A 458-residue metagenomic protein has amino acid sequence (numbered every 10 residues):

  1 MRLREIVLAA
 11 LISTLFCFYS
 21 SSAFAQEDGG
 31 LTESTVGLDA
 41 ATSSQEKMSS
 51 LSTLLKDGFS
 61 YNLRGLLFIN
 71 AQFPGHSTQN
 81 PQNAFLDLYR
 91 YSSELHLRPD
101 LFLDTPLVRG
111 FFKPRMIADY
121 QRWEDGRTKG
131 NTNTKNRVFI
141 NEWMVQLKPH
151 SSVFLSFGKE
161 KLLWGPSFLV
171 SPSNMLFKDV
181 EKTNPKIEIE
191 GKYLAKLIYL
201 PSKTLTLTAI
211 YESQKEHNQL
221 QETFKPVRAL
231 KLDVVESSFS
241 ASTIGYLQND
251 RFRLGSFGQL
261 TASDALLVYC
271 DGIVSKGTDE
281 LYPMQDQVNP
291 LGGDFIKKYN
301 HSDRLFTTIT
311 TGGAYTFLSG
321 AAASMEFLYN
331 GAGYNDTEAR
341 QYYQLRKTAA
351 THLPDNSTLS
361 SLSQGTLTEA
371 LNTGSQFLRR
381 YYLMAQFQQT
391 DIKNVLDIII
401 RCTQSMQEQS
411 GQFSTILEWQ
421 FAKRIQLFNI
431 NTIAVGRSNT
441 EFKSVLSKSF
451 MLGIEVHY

Functional and structural regions predicted by a protein language model:
A23-L86: N-terminal periplasmic/intermembrane-space "pro-region" immediately following the signal or transit peptide
Y61, L101-T105, L147-K148, Y199-P201 (+9 more regions): Residue-level signature of outer-membrane beta-barrel architecture
L67-G75, L103-L107, M116-R122, K159-L163 (+9 more regions): Transmembrane beta-strands of outer-membrane beta-barrel pores
L101-L207, E212, G436: Outer membrane beta-barrel
L107-F112, S152-L155, T204-L207, E236-T243 (+4 more regions): Repeated loop/turn-to-beta-strand initiation elements of outer-membrane beta-barrel proteins
K129, N136, L267-D391, R401-C402 (+1 more regions): Extracellular/periplasmic loop regions
I187-I189, H217-P226, G245-G255, F377-Y381 (+2 more regions): Solvent-exposed loop/turn segments connecting transmembrane beta-strands in outer-membrane beta-barrel proteins
L383-F387, V445-Y458: Outer-membrane beta-barrel "beta-signal"
